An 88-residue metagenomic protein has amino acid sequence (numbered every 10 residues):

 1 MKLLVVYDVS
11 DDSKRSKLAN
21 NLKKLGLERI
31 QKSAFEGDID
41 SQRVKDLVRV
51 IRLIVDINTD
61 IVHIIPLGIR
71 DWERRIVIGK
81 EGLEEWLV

Functional and structural regions predicted by a protein language model:
M1-I30, A34-D38, Q42: Extended, hydrophobic alpha-helical segments
L18-A19, L47, G79: General helical structural elements
N21-K23, V48-L53, E73: Intrinsically disordered, low-complexity boundary segments flanking structured domains
I30, G37-I61: Short, intrinsically disordered low-complexity segments
L53-V88: C-terminal structural segments of small proteins and small subunits
